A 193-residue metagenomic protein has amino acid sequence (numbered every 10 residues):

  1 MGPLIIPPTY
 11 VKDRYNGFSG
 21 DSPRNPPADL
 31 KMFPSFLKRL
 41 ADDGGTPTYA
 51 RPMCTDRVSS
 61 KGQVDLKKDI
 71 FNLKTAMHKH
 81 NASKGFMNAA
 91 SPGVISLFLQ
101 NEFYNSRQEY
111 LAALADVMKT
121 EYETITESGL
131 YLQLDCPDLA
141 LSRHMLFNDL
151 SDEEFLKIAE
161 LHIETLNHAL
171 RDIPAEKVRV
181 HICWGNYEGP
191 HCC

Functional and structural regions predicted by a protein language model:
M1-C193: Domain-level signal for soluble alpha/beta catalytic cores
